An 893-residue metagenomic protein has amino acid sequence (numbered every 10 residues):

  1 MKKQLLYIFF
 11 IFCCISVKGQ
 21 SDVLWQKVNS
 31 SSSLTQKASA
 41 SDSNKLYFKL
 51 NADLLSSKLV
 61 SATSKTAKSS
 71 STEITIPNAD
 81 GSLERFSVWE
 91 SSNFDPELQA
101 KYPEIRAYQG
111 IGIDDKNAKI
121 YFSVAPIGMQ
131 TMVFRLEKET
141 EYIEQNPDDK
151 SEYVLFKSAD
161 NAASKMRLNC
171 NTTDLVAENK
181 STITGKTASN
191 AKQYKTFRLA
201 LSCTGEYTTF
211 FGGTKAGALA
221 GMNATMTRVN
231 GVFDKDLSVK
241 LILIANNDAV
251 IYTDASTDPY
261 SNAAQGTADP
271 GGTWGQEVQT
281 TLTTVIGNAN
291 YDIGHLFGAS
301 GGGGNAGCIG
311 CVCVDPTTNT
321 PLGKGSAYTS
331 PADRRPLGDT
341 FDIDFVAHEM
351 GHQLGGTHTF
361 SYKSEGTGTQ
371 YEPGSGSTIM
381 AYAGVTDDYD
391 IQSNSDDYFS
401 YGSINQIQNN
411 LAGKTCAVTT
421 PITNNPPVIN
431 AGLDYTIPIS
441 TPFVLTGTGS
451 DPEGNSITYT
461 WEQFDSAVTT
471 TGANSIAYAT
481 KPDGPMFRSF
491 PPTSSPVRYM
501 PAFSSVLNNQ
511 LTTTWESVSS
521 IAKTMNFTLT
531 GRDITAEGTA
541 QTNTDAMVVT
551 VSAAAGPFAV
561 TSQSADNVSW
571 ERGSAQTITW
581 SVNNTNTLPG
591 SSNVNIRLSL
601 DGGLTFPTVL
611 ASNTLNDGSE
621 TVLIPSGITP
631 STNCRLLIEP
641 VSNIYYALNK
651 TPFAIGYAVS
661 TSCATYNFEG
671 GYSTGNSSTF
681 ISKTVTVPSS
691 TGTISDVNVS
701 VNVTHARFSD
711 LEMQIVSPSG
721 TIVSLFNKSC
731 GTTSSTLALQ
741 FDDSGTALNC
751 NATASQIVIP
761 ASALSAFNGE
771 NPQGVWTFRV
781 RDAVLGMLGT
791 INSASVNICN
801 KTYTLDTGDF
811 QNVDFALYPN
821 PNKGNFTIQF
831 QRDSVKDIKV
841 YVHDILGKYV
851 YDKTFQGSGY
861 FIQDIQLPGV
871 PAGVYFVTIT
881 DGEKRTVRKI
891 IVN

Functional and structural regions predicted by a protein language model:
K2-L6, I15-G19, G808-Y818, N822-N893: C-terminal outer-membrane/trafficking sorting elements
Q20-N146, P270, W274: N-terminal prosegments of processed precursors
S21-T35, E152-G310: Fold-level signature of zinc-dependent metallopeptidase catalytic domains
I242, T460-I521, N595-E620, G720-N768: Exoplasmic/lumenal beta-rich domain surfaces
I244-G272, T318-D397, E462, A467-G472: The catalytic-center signature of Zn2+-dependent metalloproteases
T423-V428, I457, L529, A555-F558 (+1 more regions): Proline-centered linker/hinge motifs at extracellular inter-domain junctions
I437, G447-E453, D533, I578 (+4 more regions): Extracellular acidic, Ser/Thr/Pro-rich low-complexity tracts
L615, S626-P630, N643-G808, P821: Loop and turn regions of beta-sandwich accessory domains that flank beta-strands and are enriched in small/polar
